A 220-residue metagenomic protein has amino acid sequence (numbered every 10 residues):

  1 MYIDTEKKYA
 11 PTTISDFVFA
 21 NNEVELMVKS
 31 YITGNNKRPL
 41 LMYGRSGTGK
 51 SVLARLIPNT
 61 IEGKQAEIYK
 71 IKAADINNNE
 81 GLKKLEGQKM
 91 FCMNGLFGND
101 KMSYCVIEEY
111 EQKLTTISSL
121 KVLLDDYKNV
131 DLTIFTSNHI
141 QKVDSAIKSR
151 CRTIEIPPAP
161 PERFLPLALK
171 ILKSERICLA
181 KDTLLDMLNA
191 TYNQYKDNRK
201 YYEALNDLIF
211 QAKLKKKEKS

Functional and structural regions predicted by a protein language model:
Y2-R45, G87-G95: Pre-Walker A (pre-P-loop) alpha-helix and adjacent loop at the N terminus of AAA/AAA+ ATPase modules, a conserved
I3, I32-I71: Walker A/P-loop
E25, A66-S103: Short glycine-rich substrate-engagement loop in P-loop NTPases that contacts/grips substrate
A73-A74, R152-L165: Conserved AAA+ ATPase "SRH/arginine-finger" region at the nucleotide-binding site
F91, I107-S149: Conserved catalytic/switch belt of AAA+ P-loop NTPases
C178-Q194: Short conserved motifs of the RecA-like P-loop NTPase core
Y192-I209: The conserved phosphate-sensing helix
I209-S220: Conserved C-terminal helix/linker of AAA+ ATPases
